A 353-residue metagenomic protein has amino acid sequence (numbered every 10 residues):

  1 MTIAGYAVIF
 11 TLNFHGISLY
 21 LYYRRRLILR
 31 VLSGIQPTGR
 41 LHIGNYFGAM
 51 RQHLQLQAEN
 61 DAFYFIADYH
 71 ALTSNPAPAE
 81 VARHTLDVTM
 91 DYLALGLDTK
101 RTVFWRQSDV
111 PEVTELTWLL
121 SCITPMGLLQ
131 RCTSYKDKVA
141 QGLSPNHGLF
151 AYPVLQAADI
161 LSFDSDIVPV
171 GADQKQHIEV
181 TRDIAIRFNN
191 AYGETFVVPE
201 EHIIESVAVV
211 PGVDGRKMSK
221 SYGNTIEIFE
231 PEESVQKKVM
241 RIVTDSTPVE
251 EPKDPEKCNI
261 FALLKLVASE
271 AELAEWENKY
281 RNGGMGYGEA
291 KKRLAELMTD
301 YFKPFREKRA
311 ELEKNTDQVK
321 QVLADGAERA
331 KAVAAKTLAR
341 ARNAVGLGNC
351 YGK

Functional and structural regions predicted by a protein language model:
A4-V8: Acidic, Ala/Val/Gly-enriched low-complexity intrinsically disordered segments
I9-I28: Short, Lys/Arg-enriched N-terminal segments with co-localized hydrophobic residues within the first ~10-30 amino acids
R30-A158, A310: N-terminal Rossmann-like or analogous alpha/beta NTP/dinucleotide-binding catalytic cores that position adenine
Y92, L120, D173, L263 (+1 more regions): Divalent metal-coordination and catalytic microenvironments
M126-Q130, S162-I167, A268-W276, R306: Short helix-capping/linker segments at secondary-structure and domain boundaries
D137-I184, F188: Internal, conserved structured core segments that host functional sites
Q176, R182-K353: Conserved nucleotide- and phosphate/pyrophosphate-binding catalytic cores in adenylate/nucleotidyl-handling enzymes
